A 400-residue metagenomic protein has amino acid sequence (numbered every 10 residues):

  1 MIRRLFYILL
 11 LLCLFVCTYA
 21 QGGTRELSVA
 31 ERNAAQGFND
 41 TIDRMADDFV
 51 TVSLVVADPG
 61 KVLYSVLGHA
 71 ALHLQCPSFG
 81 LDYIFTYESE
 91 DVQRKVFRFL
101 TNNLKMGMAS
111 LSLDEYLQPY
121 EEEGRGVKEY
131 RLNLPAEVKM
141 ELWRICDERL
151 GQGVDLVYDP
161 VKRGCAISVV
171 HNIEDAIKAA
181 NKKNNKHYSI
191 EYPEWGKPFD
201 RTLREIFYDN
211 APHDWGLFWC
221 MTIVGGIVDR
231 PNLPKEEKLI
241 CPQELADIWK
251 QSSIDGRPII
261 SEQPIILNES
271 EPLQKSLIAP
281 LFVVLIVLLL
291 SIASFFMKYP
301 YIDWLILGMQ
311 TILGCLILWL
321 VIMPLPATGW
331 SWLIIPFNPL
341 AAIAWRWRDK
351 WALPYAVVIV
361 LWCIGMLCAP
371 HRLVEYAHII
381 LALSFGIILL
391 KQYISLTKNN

Functional and structural regions predicted by a protein language model:
R3-L10: Sec-dependent signal peptide recognition, specifically the positively charged N-region followed immediately by
L11-Y19: Hydrophobic h-region of N-terminal signal peptides that target proteins for export in Gram-negative bacteria
G22-E26, E148-N400: Activation targets extended, charge/polar-rich intrinsically disordered C-terminal tails
G22-P59, V66-H69: N-terminal regions that are enriched for targeting/export leaders and immediately downstream pro/stem segments
D48-G126: Glycine-rich catalytic cores of cysteine/serine-nucleophile enzymes that process amide/ester linkages in cell-envelope
D58-K61, R125-N133, G151-P160: Second-shell loop/turn segments in exported
L132-K139, H171, D175: Glycine-rich, acidic and aromatic/proline-enriched surface loops and short helix-turn segments that act as binding
L142-W143, P160: Soluble secreted/lumenal catalytic domains with histidine-centered metal-binding or acid-base catalytic motifs
